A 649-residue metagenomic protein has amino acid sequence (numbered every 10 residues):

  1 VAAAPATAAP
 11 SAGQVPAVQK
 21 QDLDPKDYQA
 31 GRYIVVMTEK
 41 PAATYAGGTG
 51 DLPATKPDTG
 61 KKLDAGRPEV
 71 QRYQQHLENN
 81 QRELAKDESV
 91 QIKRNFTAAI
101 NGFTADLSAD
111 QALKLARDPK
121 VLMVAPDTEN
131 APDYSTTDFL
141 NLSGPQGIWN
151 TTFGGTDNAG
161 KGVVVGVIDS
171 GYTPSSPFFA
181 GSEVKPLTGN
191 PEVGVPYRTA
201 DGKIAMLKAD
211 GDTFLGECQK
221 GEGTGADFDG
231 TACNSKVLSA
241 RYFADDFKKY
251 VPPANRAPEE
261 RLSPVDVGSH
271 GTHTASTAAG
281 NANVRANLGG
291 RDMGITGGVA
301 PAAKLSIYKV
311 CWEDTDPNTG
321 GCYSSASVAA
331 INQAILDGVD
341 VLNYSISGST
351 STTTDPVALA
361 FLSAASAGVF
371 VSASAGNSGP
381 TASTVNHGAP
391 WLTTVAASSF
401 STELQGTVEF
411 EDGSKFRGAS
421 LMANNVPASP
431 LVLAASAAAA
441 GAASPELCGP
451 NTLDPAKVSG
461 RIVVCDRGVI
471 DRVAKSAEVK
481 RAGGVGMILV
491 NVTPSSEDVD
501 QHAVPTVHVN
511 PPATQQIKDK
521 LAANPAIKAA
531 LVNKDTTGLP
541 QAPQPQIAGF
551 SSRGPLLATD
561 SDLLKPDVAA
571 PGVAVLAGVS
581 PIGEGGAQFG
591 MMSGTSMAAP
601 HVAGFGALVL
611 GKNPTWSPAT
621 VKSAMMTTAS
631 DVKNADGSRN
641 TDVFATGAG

Functional and structural regions predicted by a protein language model:
V1-A9, G606: Secretory targeting and sorting signals
S11-D133: Inhibitory N-terminal propeptides of secreted protease zymogens
K26-A30, Y45-G47, R117-D118, N150-Y323 (+12 more regions): Subtilisin-like serine protease catalytic core
A159-K161, P258-G268, I307-K520, T559-L563 (+3 more regions): Substrate-binding/access-modulating region of protease and related hydrolase catalytic domains
K249, N255, P427, P512-A577 (+1 more regions): Soluble metallo-hydrolase cores and metallopeptidase-like ectodomains found primarily in the secretory/periplasmic
T402, V408, L421-A423, N524 (+5 more regions): Secreted, periplasmic, or luminal enzymes acting at the cell surface/secretory milieu
V499-I527, V568, G611-G649: C-terminal subdomain of the subtilisin-like protease fold in secreted/lumenal serine endopeptidases
A599-N613: Short, small-residue alpha-helix embedded
